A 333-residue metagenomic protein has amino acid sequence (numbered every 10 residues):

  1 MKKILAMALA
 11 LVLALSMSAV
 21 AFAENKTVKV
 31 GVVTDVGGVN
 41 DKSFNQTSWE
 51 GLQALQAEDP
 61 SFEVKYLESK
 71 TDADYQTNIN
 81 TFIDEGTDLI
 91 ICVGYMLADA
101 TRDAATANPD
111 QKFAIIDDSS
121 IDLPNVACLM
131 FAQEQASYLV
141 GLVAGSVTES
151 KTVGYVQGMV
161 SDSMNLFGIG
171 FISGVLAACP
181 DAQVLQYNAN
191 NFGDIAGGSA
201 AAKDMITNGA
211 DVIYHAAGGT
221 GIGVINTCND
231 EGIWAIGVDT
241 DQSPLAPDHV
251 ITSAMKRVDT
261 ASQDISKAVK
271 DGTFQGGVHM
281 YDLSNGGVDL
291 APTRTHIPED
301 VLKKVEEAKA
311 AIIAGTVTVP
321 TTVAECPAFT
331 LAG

Functional and structural regions predicted by a protein language model:
M1-V28, T330-G333: Short, low-complexity disordered leader/linker segments with a strong preference for bacterial N-terminal type II
A23-G333: A residue-level marker of the well-folded mature domains of exported/periplasmic proteins
